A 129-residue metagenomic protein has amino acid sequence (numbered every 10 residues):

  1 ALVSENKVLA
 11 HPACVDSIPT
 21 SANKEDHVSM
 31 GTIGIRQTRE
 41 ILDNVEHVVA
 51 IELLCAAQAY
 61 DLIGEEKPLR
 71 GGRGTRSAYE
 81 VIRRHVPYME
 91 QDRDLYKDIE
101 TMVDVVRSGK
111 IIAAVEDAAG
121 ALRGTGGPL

Functional and structural regions predicted by a protein language model:
A1-L129: C-terminal auxiliary extensions adjacent to catalytic cores
